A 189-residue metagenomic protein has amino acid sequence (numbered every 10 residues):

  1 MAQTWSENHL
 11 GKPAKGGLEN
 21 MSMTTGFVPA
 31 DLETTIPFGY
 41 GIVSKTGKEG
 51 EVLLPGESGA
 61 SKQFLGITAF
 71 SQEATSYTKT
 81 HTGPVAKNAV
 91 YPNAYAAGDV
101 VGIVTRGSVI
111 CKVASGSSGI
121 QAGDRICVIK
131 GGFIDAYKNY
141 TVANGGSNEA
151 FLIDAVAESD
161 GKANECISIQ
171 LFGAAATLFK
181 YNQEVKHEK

Functional and structural regions predicted by a protein language model:
M1-K189: Glycine-anchored, exposed beta-strand/edge motif detector
